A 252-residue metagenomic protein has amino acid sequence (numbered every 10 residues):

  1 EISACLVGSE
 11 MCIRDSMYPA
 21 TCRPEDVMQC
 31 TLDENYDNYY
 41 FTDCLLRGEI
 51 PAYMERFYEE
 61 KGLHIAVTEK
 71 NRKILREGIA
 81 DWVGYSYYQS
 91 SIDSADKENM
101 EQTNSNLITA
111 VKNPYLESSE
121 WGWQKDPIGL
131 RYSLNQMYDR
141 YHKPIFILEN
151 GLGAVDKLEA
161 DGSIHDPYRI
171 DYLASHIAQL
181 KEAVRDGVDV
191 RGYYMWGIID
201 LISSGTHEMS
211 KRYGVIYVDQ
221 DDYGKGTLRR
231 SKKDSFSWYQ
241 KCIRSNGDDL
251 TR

Functional and structural regions predicted by a protein language model:
A4, G8-R252: Active-site region of glycoside hydrolase catalytic domains
